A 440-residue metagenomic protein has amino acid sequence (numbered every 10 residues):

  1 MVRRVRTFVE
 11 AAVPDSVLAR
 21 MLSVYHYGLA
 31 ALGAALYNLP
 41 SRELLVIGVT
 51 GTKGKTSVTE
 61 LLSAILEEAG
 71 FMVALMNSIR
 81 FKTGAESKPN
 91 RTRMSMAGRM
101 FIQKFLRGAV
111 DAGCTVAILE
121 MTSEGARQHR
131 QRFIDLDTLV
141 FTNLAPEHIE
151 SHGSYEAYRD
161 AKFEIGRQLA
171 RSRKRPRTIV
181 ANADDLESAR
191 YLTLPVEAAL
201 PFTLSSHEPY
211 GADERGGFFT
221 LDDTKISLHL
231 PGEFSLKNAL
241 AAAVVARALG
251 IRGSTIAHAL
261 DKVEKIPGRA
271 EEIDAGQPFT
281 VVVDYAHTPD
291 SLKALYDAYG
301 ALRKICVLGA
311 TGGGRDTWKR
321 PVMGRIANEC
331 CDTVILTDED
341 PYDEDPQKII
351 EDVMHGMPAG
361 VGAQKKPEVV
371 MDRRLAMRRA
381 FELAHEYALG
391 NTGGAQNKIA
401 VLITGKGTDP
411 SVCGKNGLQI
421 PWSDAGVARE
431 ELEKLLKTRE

Functional and structural regions predicted by a protein language model:
M1-F8, V13-L22, A241-S254, H258-G268 (+1 more regions): ATP-dependent carboxylate-amine ligase
F8-A183, E187-P195, L302, L436-R439: Phosphate-binding loop of NTP-binding sites
E43-L44, A112, L136-V281, G356-E368: Acidic, Mg2+-coordinating active-site environments of NTP-dependent enzymes
T52, S78, N182, L204 (+3 more regions): Cofactor-binding loop segments of dinucleotide-utilizing enzymes, especially the Rossmann-like FAD- and NAD(P)+-binding
A85-S87, D222-D223, P278, G417: Residue-level detection of beta-strand-connecting loop/turn positions
M96-Q103, R159, L236-A239, P289 (+1 more regions): Amphipathic alpha-helical transducer elements in NTP-driven molecular machines
R127-Q128, I149-E150, S188-R190, P209 (+3 more regions): Glycine/Thr-rich phosphate-binding loops of Rossmann-like dinucleotide-binding domains
I134-L136, E156-Y158, E197-A199, A298-Y299 (+2 more regions): Glycine-rich, phosphate-binding/catalytic loops in enzymes
